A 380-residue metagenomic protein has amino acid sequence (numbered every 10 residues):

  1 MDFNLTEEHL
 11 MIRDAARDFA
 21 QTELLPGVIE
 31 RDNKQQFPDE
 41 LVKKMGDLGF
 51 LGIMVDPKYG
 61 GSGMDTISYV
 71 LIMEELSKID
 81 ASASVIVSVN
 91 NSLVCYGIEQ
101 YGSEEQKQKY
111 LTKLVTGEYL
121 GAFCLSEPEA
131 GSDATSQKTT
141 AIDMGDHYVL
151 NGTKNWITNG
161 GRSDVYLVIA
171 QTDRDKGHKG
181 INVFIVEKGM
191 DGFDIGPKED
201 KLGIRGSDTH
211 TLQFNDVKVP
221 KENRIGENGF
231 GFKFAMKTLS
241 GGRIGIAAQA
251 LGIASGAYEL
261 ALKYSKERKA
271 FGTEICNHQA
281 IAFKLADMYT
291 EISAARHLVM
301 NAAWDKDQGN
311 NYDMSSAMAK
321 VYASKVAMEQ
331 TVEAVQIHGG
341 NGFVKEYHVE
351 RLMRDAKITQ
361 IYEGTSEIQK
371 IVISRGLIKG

Functional and structural regions predicted by a protein language model:
M1-V89, Y101-Q106, K113-E118, G131-A134 (+4 more regions): Alpha-helical interface subdomain recognition
G49, M73-S77, A170, V186-D191 (+1 more regions): Short Ser/Thr-interspersed hydrophobic loop/turn segments at strand-loop and sheet-helix junctions that line or gate
L114, E129-S132, W156-N159, D173-D175 (+1 more regions): Short Gly/Pro-enriched turn/cap motifs at secondary-structure boundaries
G117-L125: A short, Trp-centered hydrophobic/proline-enriched beta-strand micro-motif
S136, G189-P220: Flexible, small-/acidic-enriched active-site or ligand-binding loops
H147, N151-I195: A short core secondary-structure module
N155-G161, I204, G241-G242, I358-Y362: Glycine-rich phosphate/pyrophosphate-binding beta-alpha loops
D216-F234: Long, acidic (Asp/Glu-rich), low-complexity accessory segments flanking structured domains
